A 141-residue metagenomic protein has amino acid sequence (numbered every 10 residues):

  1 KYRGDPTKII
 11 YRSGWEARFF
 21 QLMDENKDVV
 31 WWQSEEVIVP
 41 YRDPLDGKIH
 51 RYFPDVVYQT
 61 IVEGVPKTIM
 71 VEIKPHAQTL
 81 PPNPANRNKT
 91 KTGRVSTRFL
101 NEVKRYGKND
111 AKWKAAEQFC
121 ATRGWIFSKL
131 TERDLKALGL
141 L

Functional and structural regions predicted by a protein language model:
K1-L141: Electrostatic, structured charged patches in enzyme active sites and in nucleic-acid/phosphate-binding
